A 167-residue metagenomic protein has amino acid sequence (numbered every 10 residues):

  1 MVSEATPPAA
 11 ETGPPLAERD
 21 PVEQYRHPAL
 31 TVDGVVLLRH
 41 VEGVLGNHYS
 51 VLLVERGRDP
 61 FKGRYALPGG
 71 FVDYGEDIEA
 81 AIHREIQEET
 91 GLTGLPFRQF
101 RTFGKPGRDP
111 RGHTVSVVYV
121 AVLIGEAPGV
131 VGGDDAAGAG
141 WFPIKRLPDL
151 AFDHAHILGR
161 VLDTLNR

Functional and structural regions predicted by a protein language model:
V2-V35, H40-G43: Acidic, metal-coordinating catalytic segment for phosphate/diphosphate chemistry, firing primarily on the Nudix
H27, V35-E42, G46-Y49, Q87 (+2 more regions): A structural signal for the main folded, soluble domain(s) of proteins
V36-L38, E55, L123, P143: Residue-level signal for short segments within beta-strands and strand-turn junctions of well-structured beta-sheet
V41, R58, G104: Short, glycine/serine-rich, charged loops/turns that create anion-binding and catalytic segments at active sites
L45-L92: Conserved Nudix-box catalytic region and its N-terminal flanking loop in Nudix hydrolases and closely related
V72-T164: Unchanged
